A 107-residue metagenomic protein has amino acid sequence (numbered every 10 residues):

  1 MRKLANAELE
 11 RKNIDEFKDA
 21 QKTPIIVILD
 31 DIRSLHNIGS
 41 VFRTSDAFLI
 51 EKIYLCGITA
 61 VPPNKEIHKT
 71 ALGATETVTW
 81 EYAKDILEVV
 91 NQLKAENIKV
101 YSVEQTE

Functional and structural regions predicted by a protein language model:
L4-N6, R11-T106: RNA substrate-binding interface of SAM-dependent RNA methyltransferases
